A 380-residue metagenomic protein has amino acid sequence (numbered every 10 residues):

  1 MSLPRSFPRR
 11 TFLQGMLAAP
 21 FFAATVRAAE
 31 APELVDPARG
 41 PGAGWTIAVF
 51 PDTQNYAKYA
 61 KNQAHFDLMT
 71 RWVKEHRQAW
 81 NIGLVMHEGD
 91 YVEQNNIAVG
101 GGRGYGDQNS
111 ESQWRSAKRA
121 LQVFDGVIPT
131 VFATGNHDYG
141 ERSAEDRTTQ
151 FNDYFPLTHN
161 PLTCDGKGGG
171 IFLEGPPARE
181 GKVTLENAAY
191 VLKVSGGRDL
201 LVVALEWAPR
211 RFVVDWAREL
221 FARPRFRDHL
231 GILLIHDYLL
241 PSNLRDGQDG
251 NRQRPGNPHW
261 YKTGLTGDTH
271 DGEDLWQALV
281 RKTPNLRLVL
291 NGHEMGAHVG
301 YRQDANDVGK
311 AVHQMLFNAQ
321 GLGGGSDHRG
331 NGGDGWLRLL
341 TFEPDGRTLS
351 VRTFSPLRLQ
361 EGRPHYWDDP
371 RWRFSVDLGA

Functional and structural regions predicted by a protein language model:
S2-P20: N-terminal secretory signal peptides and thylakoid transit peptides that target proteins across membranes
E30-N109, N251: N-terminal active-site segment of His-dependent metallophosphoesterases
P41, G330-A380: A short C-terminal boundary segment appended to hydrolase-like catalytic domains
T46-F50, G83-E88, V92-E93, P129-T134 (+8 more regions): Structural recognition of the beta-strand scaffold that forms the well-ordered cores of secreted hydrolase catalytic
T53-Y56, Y91-N95, N136-E141, W207-R210 (+4 more regions): Solvent-exposed loop/turn segments at secondary-structure junctions within structured extracellular/periplasmic domains
I97-W216, R225-F226, V299-N318, L322 (+2 more regions): Extended active-site neighborhood of metal-dependent phosphoesterases/phosphodiesterases
G101-S110, R211-D215, P224-L286: Active-site-proximal segments of metal-dependent phosphoesterases and phosphodiesterases across multiple
F132, N257-Y261, L265-D345: Conserved beta-sheet core of the metallophosphoesterase superfamily
